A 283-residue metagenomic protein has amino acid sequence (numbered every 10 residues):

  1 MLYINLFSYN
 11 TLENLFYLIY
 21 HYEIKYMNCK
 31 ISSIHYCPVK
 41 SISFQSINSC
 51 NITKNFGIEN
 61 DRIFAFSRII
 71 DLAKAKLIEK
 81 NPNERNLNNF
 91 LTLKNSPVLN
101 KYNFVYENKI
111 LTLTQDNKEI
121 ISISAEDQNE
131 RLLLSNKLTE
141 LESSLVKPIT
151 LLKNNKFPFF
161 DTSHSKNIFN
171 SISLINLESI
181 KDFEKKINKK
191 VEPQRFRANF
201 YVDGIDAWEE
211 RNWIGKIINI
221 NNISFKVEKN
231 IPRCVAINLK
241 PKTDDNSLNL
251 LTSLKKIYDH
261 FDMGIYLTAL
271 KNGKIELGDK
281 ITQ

Functional and structural regions predicted by a protein language model:
M1-Y26: N-terminal amphipathic/basic-hydrophobic helices that include classical n-h-c signal peptides and signal-anchor
Y20-Q283: Metal-cofactor-dependent catalytic cores
